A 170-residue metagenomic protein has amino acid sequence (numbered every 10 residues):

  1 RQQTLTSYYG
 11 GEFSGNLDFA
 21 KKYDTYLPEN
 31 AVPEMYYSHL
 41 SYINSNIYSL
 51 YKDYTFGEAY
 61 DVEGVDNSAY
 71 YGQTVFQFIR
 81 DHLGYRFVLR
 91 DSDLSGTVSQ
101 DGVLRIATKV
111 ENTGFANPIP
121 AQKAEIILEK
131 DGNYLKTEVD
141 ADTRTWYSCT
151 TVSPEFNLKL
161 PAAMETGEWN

Functional and structural regions predicted by a protein language model:
R1-D93: Substrate-binding cleft of secreted/luminal carbohydrate-active enzymes
D24-Y26, S68-Q73, A107-K109, T137-D140 (+1 more regions): Short amphipathic alpha-helical surface micro-motifs
P28, P33, P118-P120, P154 (+1 more regions): Proline-rich intrinsically disordered, low-complexity coils
I47, V110-N112, L128-K130, E138-A141 (+1 more regions): Active-site proximal loops enriched in glycine and acidic residues that flank catalytic Cys/His/Asp and coordinate
F78-Y134: Surface beta-strand/loop "capping" patches
L135-M164: A beta-strand/beta-hairpin structural motif
E165-N170: A short tyrosine-centered beta-strand micro-motif
